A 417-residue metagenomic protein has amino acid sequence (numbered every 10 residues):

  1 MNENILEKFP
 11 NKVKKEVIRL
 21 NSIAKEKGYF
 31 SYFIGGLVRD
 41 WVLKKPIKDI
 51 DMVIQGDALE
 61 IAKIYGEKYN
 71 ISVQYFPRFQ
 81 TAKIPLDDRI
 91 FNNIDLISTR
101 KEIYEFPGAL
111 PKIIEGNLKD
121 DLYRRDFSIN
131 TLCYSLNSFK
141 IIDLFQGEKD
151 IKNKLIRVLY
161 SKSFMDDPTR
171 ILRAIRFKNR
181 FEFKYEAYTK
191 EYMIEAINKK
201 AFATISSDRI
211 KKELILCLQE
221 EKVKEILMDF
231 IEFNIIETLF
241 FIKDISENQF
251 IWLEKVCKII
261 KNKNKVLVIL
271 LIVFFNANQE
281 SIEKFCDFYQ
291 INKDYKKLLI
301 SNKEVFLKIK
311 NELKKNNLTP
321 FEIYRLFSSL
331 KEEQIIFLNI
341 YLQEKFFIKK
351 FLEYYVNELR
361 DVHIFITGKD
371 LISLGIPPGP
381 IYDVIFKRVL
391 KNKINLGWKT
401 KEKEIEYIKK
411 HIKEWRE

Functional and structural regions predicted by a protein language model:
M1-E417: Catalytic cores of the polymerase beta-like nucleotidyltransferase superfamily and closely associated nucleotide
